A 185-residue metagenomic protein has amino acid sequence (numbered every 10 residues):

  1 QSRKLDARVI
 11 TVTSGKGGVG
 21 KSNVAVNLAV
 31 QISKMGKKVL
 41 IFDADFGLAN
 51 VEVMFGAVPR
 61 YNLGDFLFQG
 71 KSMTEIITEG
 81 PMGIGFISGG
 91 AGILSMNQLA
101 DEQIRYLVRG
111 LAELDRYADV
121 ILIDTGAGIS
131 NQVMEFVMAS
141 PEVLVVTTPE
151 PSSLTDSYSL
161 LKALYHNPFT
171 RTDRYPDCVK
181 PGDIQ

Functional and structural regions predicted by a protein language model:
Q1-G18, S33-K37, K71: Extreme N-terminal, non-catalytic leader segments that precede Walker-type/kinase nucleotide-binding cores
T11, L40-F42, V145: Conserved beta-strand elements of the Class I
K21: Conserved lysine of the Walker
V24: Hydrophobic positions on the alpha1 helix immediately C-terminal to the Walker A/P-loop
N27, Q31, E135: Active-site signature of alpha/beta-hydrolase-fold catalytic machinery across serine- and Asp/Cys-nucleophile hydrolases
V30-F42, R60-Y61, F169: Post-Walker A helix-loop "phosphate-sensing" segment adjacent to the P-loop in P-loop NTPases
I41-R116, C178: P-loop/Walker-type NTP enzyme "switch/lid" segment
R116, V120, T125-Q185: Conserved catalytic-core segment of NTP-binding enzymes
